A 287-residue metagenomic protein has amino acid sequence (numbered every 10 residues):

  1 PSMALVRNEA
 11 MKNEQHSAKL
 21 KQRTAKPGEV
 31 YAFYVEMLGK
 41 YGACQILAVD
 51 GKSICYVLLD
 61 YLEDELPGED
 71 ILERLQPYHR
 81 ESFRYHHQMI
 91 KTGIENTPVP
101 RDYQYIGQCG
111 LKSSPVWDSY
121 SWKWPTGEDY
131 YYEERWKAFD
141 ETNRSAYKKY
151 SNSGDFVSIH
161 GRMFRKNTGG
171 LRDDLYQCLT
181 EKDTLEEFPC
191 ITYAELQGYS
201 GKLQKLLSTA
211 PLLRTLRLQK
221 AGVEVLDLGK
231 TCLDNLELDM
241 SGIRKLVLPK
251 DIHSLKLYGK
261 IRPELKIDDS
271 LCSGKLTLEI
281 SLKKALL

Functional and structural regions predicted by a protein language model:
L5-A25: Mixed-charge, Lys/Arg-rich low-complexity intrinsically disordered regions
K21-V35: Short coil-to-beta transition motif at edge beta-strands of beta-rich domains
K40-V49: Short beta-strand-centered aromatic/proline hotspots
V49-G68: Basic/aromatic-rich interaction segments and small domains that mediate binding to polyanionic partners
E65-N152: Intrinsically disordered, low-complexity, charged/polar segments
K149-L203, G274-L278: The feature captures the LRR N-terminal capping module
D173-T180, Y193-K202, L212, R217-V223 (+3 more regions): Concave beta-strand-loop units of leucine-rich repeat
T184, L206, L226-G229, K245-D251 (+1 more regions): C-terminal per-repeat helix/turn "cap" of leucine-rich repeat
